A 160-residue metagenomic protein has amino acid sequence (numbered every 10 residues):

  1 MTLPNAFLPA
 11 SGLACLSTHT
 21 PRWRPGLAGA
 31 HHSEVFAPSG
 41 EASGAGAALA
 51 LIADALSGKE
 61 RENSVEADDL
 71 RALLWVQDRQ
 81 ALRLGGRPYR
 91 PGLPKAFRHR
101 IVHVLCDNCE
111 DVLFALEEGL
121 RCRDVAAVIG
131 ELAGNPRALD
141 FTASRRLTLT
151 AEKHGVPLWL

Functional and structural regions predicted by a protein language model:
M1-W75, R79, G86, K95-H99: Detector for small/aliphatic-rich hydrophobic stretches
H31-V35, L73, V125-G130, L158: Generic beta-sheet signal
A42-A45, C106-C109, D140: A conditional alpha-helix N-cap/helix-loop micro-motif detector
A48, G86, V112, A143-S144: Amphipathic coiled-coil/heptad-repeat helices and related helical stalk/stem segments that mediate oligomerization
S57, L120-R121, E152: Residue-level signal for alpha-helix termini/capping positions
R71, F97-H99, V125, H154-P157: Short glycine-/polar-rich loops that comprise or flank the Walker A/P-loop and associated switch/sensor motifs
V76-R137: Long, charge-dense
A127-L160: A contiguous pocket-lining binding segment that forms or flanks enzyme active sites
